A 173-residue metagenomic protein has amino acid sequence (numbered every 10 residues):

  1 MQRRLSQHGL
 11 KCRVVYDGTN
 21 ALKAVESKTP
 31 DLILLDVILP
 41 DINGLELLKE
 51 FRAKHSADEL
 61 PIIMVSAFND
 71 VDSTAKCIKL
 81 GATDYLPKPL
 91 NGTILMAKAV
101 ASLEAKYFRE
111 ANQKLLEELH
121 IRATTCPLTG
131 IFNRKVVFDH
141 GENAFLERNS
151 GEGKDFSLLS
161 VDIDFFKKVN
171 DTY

Functional and structural regions predicted by a protein language model:
M1-R13: Two-component/phosphorelay signaling modules centered on CheY-like receiver
D17-N20, N43-E46, N69: Acidic catalytic/metal-coordinating carboxylates
K23, L45-D58: Short amphipathic alpha-helix used as the core "switch/output" element in two-component signaling
K28-L34, L39: Active-site beta3 strand of CheY-like receiver
P89-A99: C-terminal output helix
H120-H140, V161-Y173: Conserved nucleotide-binding and Mg2+-coordinating catalytic segments in signaling enzymes
